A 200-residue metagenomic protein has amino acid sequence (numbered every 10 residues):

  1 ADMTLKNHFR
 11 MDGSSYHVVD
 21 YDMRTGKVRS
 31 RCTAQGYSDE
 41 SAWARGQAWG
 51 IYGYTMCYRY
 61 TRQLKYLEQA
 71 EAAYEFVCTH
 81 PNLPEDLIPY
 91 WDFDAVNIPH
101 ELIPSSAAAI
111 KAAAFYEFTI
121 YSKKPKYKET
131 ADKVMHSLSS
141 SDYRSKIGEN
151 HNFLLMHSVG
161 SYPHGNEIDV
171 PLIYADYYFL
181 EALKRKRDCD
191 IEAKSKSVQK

Functional and structural regions predicted by a protein language model:
A1-K200: Glycan-recognition and catalytic cores of secretory/periplasmic carbohydrate-active enzymes
